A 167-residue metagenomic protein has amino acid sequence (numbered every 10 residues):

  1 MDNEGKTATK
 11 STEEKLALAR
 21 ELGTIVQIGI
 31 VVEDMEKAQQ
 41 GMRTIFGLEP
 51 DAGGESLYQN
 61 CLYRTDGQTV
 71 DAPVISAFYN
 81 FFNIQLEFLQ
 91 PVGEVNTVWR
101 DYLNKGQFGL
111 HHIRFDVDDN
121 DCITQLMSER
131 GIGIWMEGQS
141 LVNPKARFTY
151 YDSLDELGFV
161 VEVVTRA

Functional and structural regions predicted by a protein language model:
D2-L18, F78, E87, D121-A167: Vicinal oxygen chelate
N3, T7-R64: Long, hydrophobic N-terminal alpha-helical segment
E13-K15, E55-G67, E94-D101, K105 (+1 more regions): A cross-kingdom feature marking solvent-exposed beta-strand/loop segments within repeated, beta-rich binding/scaffold
I25-E33, S76-I84, Y102-D119: Vicinal oxygen chelate
D34-L57, D101-F108, D119-T124, S128-V142: Extended intrinsically disordered, low-complexity coil regions enriched in Ser, Thr, Gly, Ala and often Pro
P50, V95-T97, E156-V161: Short loop/beta submotifs within extracellular cysteine-rich repeat domains
P50-E94: A glycine-rich, hydrophobic loop/mini-helix early in the fold
